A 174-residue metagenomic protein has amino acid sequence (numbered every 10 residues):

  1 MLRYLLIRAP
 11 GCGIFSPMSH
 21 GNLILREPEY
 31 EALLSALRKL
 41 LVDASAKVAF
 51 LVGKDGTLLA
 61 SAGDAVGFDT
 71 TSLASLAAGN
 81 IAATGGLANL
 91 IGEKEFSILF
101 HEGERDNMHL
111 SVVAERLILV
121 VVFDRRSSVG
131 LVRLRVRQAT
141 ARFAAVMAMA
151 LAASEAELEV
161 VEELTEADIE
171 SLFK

Functional and structural regions predicted by a protein language model:
M1-P17: N-terminal amphipathic/basic-hydrophobic helices that include classical n-h-c signal peptides and signal-anchor
G13-V48, D55-K174: Acidic, low-complexity cytosolic segments
